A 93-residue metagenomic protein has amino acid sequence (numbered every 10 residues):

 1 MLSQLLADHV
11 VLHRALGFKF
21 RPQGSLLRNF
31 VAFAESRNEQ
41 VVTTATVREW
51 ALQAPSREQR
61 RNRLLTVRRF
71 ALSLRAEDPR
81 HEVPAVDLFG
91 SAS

Functional and structural regions predicted by a protein language model:
M1-R14, H81: N-terminal DNA-binding module of tyrosine recombinases/phage integrases
H13-S36, Q40-P79, L88-F89: Non-catalytic DNA-binding core/recognition domains of DNA-processing enzymes
A85: Residue-level hotspots at or immediately adjacent to binding/recognition sites across diverse folds
